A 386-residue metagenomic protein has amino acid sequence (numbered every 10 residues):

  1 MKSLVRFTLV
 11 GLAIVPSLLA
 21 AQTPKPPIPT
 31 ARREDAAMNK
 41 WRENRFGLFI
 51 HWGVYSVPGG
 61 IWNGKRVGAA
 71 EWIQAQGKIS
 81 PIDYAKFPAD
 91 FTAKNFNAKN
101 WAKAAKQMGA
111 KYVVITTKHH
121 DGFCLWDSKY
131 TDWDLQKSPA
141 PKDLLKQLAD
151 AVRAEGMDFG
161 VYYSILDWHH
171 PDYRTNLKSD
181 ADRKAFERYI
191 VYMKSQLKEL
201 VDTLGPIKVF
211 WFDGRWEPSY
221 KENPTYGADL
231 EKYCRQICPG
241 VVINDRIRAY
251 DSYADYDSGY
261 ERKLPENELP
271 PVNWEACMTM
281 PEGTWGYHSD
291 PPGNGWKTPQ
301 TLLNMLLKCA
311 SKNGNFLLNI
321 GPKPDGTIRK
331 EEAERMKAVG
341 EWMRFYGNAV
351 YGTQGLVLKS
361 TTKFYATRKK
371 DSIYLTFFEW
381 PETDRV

Functional and structural regions predicted by a protein language model:
M1-L9: Bacterial N-terminal signal peptides that target proteins for export
L12-A21: Hydrophobic h-region of N-terminal signal peptides that target proteins for export in Gram-negative bacteria
Q22-V386: Mature catalytic domains of secreted/periplasmic carbohydrate-active enzymes
